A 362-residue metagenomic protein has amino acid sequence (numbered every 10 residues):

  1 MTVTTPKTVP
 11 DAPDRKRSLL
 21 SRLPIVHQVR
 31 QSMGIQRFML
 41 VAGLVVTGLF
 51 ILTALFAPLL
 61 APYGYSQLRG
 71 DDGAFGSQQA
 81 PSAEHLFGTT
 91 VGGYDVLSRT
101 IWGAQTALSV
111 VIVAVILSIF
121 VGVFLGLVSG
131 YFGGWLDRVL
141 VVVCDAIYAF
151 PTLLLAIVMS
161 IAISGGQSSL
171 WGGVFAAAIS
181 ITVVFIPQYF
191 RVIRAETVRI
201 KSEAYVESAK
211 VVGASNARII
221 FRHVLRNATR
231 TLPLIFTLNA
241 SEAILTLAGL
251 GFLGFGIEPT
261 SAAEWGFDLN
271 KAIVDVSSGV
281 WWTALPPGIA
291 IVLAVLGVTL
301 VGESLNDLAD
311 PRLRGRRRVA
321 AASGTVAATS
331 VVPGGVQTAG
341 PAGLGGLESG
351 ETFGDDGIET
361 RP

Functional and structural regions predicted by a protein language model:
A12-Q67, L140-V143, R218, A228-T229: N-terminal signal-anchor/first transmembrane alpha helix
M33-V46, L108-I112, S277, W281-L285: Membrane-interface helix starts
V41, V45, L49, T53-T89 (+1 more regions): Hydrophobic alpha-helical transmembrane segments of membrane transport/permease proteins and related membrane-embedded
L86-T90, L117-G122, L127-Y131, L136-R199 (+2 more regions): Generic hydrophobic transmembrane alpha-helix motif, especially the helices
V96-Y131: Transmembrane alpha-helix signature in integral membrane proteins
Y148, I161-I163, N239, L245-P286 (+1 more regions): Glycine-rich helix-loop "coupling/hinge" segments at transmembrane-helix boundaries in multipass transporters
G165-L170, V184, P233, T237-L238 (+1 more regions): C-terminal transmembrane helix and the adjacent membrane-cytosol boundary/short C-terminal tail of inner/organellar
